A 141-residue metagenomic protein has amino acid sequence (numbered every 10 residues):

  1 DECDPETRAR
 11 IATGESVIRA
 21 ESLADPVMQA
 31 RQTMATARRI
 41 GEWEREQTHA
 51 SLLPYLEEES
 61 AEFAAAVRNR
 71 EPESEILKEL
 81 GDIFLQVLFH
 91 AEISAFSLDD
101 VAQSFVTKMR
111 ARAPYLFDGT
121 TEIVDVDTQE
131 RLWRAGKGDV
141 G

Functional and structural regions predicted by a protein language model:
D1-E79, L85-G141: Flexible "arm" and connector segments at domain edges
